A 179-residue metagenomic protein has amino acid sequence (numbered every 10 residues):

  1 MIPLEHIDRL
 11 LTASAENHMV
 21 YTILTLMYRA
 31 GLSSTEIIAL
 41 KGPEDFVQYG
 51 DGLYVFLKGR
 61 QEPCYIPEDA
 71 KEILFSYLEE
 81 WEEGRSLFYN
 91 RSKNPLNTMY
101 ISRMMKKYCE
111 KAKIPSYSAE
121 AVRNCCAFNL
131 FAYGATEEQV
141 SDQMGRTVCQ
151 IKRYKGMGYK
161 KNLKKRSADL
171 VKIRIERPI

Functional and structural regions predicted by a protein language model:
M1-D8, R60-D69, E82-G84: DNA breakage-rejoining catalytic core of tyrosine-based enzymes
L4-S34: Basic, Lys/Arg- and aromatic-enriched nucleic-acid-binding interface segment
I23-L24, G31, T35-L40, A127 (+1 more regions): Alpha-helix N-cap/helix-start motif at helix boundaries, enriched for small hydrophobics
A30, A39-I73: Conserved tyrosine-mediated DNA breakage-rejoining catalytic core shared by Y-recombinases
P67-I114: Active-site/catalytic core of tyrosine-dependent DNA strand-transfer enzymes
M105-D142, R146: Short, basic (Lys/Arg/His-rich) helix/loop patches that form interaction surfaces in the mid-to-C-terminal regions
M144-L170: Catalytic-site neighborhood detector that most strongly recognizes the C-terminal catalytic loop/helix of tyrosine
L170-I179: C-terminal secondary-structure termini that scaffold catalytic or DNA-interacting sites
